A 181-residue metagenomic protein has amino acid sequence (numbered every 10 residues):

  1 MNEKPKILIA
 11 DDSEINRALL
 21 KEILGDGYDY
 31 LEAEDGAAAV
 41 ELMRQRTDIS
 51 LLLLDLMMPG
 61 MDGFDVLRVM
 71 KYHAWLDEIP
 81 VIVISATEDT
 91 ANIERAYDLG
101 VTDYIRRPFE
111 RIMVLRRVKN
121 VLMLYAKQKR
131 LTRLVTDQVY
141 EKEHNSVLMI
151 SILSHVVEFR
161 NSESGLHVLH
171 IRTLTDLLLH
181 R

Functional and structural regions predicted by a protein language model:
N2-K6, S13-L31: Two-component/phosphorelay signaling modules centered on CheY-like receiver
E32-L51: Acidic, metal-coordinating helix/loop segments flanking the phosphotransfer/catalytic sites of two-component signaling
M58: Receiver (REC) domain active-site loop signature in two-component systems and cognate sites in sensor histidine kinases
A91, F109-V118: C-terminal output helix
L124, R130-R181: Acidic/His-rich, divalent-metal-binding segments that scaffold phosphate/diphosphate chemistry
